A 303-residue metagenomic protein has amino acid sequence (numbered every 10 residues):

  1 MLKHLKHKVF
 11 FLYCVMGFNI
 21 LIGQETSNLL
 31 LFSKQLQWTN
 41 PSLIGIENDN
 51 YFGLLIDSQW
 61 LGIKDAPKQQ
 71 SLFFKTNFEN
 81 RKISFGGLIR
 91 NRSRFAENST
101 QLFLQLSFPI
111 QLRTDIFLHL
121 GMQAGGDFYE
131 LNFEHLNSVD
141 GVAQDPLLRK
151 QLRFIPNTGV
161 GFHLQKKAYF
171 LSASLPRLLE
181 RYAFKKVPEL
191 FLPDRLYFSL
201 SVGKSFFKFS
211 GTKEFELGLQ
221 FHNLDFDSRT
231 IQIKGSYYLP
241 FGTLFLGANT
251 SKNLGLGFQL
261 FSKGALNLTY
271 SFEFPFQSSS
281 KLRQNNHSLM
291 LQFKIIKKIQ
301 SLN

Functional and structural regions predicted by a protein language model:
M1-T26, I296-N303: Cleavable N-terminal export/targeting peptides
Q24-N303: Subset of outer-membrane beta-barrel
